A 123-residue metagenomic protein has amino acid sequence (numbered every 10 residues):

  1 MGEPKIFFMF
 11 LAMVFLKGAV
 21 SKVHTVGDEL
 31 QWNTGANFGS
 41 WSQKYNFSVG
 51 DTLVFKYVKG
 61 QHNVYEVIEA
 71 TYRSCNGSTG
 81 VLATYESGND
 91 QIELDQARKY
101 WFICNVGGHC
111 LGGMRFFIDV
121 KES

Functional and structural regions predicted by a protein language model:
G2-F8, A12-N33, Q61-H62, R73-S123: Extracellular/periplasmic metallocenter environments
F8-L11, L16, G39, S48 (+1 more regions): Compositionally biased, low-structure terminal segments
T34-Q43: N-terminal post-signal-peptidase region of extra-cytosolic proteins
S42-V64, D90-Q96: Beta-strand cores of secreted/periplasmic/IMS beta-sandwich domains, seen most often in copper-related folds
V67-Y72: Non-cytosolic ectodomains/luminal loops of secretory-pathway membrane proteins
